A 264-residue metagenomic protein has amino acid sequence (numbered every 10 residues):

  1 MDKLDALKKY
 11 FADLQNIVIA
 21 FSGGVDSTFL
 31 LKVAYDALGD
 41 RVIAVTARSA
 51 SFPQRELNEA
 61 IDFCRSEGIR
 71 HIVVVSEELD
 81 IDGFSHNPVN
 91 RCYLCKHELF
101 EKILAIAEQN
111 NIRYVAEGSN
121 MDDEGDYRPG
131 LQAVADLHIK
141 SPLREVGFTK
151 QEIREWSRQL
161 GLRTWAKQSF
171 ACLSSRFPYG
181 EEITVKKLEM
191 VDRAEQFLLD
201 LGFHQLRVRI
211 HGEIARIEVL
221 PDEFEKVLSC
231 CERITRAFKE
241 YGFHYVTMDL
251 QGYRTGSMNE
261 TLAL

Functional and structural regions predicted by a protein language model:
M1-Q159, D200, A215, R233-F243 (+2 more regions): ATP-dependent adenylation/nucleotidyltransferase module used to activate substrates
I43, I210-P221: Short, aliphatic-rich beta-strand segments
V115, R144, F148-L198, Q205-L206: Mid-to-C-terminal catalytic subdomains of enzymes that bind/position adenosyl phosphate moieties or nucleic-acid
H204-H211, D249: C-terminal boundary motif of the adenylate-forming
E223-R233: Short, conserved charged micro-motifs
D249-G256: A short, acidic, flexible beta-alpha connecting loop/helix-capping segment that sits on the rim of active
G256-L264: Short, low-order "capping/linker" segments at domain edges
